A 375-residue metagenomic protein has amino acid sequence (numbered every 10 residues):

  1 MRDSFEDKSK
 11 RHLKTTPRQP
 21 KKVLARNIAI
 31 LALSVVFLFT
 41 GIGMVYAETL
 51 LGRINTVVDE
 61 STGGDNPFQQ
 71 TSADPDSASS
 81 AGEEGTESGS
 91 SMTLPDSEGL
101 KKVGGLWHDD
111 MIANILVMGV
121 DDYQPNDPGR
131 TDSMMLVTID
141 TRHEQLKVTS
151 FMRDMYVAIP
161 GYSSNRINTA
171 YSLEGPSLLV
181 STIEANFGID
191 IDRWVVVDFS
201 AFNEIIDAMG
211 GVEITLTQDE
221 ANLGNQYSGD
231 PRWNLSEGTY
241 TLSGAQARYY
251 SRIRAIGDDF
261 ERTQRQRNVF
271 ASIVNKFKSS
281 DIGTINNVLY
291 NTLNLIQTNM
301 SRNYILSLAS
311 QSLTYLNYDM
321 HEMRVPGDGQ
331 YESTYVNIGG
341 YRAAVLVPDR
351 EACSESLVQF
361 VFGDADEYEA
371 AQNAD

Functional and structural regions predicted by a protein language model:
R2-D3, L13-H143, G327: Entry/capping segment at the start of metal-dependent catalytic domains with acidic active-site entry clusters
S88-G105, M111-I112, Q124, I159 (+2 more regions): C-terminal solvent-exposed extensions
H108-M111, P125-R130, P160, S172-S177 (+7 more regions): Solvent-exposed, acidic/flexible segments
D110-A113, G129-M134, H143-F151, Y162 (+8 more regions): Extracytoplasmic
N114-G119, S133-T138, K147-M152, R166-N168 (+8 more regions): Soluble periplasmic/extracytoplasmic beta-strand elements of cell-envelope proteins
D121-N126, N165-L173, G188-R193, R252-E261 (+3 more regions): Second-shell loop/turn segments in exported
T169-D230, N299-S301: Amphipathic, coiled-coil-like alpha-helical scaffolding segments used for oligomerization/assembly
D207-T284, G363, Y368, D375: Flexible, polar/acidic helix-loop-strand segments at domain edges
